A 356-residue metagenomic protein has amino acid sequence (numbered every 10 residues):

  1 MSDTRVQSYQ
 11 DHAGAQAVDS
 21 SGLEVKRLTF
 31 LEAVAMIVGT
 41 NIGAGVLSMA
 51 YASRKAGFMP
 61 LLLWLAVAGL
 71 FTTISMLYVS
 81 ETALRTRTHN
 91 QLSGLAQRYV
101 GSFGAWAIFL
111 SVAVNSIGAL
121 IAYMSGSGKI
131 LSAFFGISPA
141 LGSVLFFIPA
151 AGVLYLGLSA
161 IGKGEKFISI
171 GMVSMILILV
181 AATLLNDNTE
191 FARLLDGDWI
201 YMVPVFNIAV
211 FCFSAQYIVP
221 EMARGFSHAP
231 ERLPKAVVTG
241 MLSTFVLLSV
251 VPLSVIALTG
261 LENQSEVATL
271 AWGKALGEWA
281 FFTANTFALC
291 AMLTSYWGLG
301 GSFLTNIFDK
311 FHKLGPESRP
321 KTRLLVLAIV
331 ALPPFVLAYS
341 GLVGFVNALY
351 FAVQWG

Functional and structural regions predicted by a protein language model:
M1-Y51, A56, T73-L77, H89 (+3 more regions): Membrane-interface "cap" regions at the ends of multi-pass membrane proteins
A13-E24, P139-L145, P149, G157-S159 (+1 more regions): Helix-loop-helix junctions that connect adjacent transmembrane segments in multi-pass membrane transporters
V25, T29-F30, A140-L145, T239-L247 (+4 more regions): Loop-to-transmembrane helix boundary motifs in multi-pass membrane proteins
V34-N41, W106-A113, A133-G157, M172-V180 (+2 more regions): Transmembrane alpha-helical segments of multi-pass small-molecule transport proteins
A50-E81, T88-H89, S93, S243: Extracellular loop-to-transmembrane helix junctions
Y51-G57, G126-A140, A160-I168, A268-A275 (+4 more regions): Transmembrane helix-loop boundary segments of multi-pass membrane transporters
I74-I137, N285-F311: Hydrophobic transmembrane alpha-helices that form the core helical bundles of multi-pass secondary transporters
R87-G104, T239-T294, Y350: TM-loop-TM module centered on a large, flexible mid-protein loop between adjacent transmembrane helices in multi-pass
